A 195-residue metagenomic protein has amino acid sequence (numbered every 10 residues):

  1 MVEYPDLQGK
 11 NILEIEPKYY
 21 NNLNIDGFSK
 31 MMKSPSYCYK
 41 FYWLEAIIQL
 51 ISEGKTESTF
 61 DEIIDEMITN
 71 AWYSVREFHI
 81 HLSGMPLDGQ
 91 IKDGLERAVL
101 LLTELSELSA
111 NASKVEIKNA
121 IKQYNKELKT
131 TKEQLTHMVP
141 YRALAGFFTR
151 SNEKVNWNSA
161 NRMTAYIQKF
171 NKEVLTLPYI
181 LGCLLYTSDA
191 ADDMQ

Functional and structural regions predicted by a protein language model:
V2-G9: Intrinsically disordered, low-structural-confidence terminal and linker regions
P5, Y20-N21, N125, I167 (+1 more regions): Compositionally biased, intrinsically disordered low-complexity regions enriched in proline and serine
L13-E14, Y19-D61: N-terminal ordered "arm"
K55-K169: N-terminal accessory alpha/beta regions
Y166-F170, L175-L185: N-terminal alpha-helical interaction blocks
Y186-A191: Conserved small/polar residues in nucleotide/adenosyl-binding loops
